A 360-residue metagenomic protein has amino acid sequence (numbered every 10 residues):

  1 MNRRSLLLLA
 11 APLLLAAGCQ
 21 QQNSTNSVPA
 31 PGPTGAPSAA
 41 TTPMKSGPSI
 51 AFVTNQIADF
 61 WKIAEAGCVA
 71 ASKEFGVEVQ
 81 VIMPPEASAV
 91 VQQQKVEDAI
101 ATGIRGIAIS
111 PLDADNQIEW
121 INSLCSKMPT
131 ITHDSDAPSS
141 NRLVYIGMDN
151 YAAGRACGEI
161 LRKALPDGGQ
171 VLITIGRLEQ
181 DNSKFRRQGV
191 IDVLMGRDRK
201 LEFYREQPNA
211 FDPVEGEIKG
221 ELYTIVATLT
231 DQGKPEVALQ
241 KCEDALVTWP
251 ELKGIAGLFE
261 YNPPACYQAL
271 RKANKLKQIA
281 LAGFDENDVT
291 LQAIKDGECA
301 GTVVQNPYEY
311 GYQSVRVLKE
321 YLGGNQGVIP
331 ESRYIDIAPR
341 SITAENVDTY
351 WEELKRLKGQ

Functional and structural regions predicted by a protein language model:
R3-L7: N-terminal export leaders
L8-L9, I100: Intrinsically disordered, low-complexity segments enriched in polar/charged small residues
L9-A16: Bacterial N-terminal signal peptides
C19-Q360: A residue-level marker of the well-folded mature domains of exported/periplasmic proteins
